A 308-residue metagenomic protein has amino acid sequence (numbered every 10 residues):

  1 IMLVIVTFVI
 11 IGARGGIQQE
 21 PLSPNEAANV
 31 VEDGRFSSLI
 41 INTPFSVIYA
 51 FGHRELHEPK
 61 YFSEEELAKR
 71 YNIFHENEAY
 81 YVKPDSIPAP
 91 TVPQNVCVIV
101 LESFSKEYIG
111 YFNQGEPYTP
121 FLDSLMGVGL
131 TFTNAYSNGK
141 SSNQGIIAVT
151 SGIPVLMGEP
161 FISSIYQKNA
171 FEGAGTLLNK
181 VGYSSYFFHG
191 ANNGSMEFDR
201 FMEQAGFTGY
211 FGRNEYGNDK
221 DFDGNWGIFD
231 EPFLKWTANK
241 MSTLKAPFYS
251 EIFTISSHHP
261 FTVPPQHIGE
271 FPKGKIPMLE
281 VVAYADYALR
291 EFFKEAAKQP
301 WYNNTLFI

Functional and structural regions predicted by a protein language model:
M2-Q18: Internal/C-terminal transmembrane anchor helices
G15-I308: Soluble catalytic regions of membrane-associated enzymes that act on cell-envelope and secretory-pathway components
